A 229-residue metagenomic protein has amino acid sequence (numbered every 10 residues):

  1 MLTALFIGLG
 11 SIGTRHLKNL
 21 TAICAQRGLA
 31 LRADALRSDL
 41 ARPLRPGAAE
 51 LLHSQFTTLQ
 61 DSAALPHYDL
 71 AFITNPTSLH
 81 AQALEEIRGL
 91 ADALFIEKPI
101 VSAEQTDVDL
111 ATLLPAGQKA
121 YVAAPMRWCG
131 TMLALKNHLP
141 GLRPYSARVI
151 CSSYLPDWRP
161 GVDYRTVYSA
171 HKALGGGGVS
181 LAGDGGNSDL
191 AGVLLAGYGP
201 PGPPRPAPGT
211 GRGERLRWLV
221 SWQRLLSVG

Functional and structural regions predicted by a protein language model:
M1-L51, P66: N-terminal Rossmann-like dinucleotide-binding module
R45-S54, V108-L114: Short, conserved SAM-binding/catalytic segment of Class I S-adenosyl-L-methionine-dependent methyltransferases
E50-Y68: Short acidic low-complexity segments
Y68-A71, P144: Local beta-strand N-terminus motif with an aromatic residue
L70-T77, A81-P125: Beta-strand-loop-alpha-helix segment that lines the small-molecule cofactor/substrate pocket of alpha/beta enzymes
C129-P200: Predominantly a Rossmann-like dinucleotide-binding segment in NAD(P)-dependent oxidoreductases
G183-G229: Contiguous beta-strand/loop segments that form the cofactor/metal-binding neighborhood of enzyme cores
